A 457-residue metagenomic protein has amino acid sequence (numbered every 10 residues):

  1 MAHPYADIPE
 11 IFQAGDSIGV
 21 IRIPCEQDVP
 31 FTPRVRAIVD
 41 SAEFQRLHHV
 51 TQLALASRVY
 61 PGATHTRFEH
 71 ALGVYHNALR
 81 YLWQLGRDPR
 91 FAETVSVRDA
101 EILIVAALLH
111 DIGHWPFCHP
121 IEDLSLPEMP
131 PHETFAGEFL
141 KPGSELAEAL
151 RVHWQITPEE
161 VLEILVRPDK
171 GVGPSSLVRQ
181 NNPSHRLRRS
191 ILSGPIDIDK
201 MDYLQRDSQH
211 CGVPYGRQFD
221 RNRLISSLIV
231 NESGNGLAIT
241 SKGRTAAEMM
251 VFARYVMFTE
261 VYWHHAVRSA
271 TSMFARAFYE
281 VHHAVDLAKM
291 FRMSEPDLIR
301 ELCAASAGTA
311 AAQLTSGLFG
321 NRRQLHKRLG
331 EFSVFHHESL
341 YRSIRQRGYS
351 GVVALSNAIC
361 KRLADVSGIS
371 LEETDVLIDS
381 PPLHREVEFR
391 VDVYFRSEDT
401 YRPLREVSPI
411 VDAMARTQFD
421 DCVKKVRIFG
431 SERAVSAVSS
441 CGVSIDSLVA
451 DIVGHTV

Functional and structural regions predicted by a protein language model:
M1-I104, I112-V457: Histidine-centered, transition-metal-coordinating active-site segments
